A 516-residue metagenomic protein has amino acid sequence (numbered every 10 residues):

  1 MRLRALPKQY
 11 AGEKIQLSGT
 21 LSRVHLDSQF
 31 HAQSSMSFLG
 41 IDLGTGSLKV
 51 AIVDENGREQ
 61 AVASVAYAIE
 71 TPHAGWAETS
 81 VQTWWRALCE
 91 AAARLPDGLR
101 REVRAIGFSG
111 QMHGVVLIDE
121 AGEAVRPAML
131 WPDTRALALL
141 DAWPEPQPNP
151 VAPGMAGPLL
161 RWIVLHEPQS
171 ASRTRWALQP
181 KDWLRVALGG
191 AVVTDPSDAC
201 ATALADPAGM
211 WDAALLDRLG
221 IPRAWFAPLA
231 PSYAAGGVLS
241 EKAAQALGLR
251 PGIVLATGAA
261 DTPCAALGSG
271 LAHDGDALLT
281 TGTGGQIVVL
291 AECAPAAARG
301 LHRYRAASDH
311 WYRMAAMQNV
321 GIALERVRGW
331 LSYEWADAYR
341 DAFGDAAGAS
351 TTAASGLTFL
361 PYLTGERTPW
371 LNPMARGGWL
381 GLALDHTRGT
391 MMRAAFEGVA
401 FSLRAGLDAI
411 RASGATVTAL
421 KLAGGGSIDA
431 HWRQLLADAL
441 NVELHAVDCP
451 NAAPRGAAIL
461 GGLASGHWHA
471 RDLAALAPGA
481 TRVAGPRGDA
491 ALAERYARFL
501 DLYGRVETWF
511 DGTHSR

Functional and structural regions predicted by a protein language model:
K8, Q16, L21-V125, R173-T174 (+6 more regions): N-terminal glycine/serine-rich phosphate-binding loop of ATP-dependent small-molecule kinases, especially carbohydrate
L39-G40, L137-V193, D198, A203-A213 (+3 more regions): Active-site core segments that coordinate phosphate-bearing ligands/cofactors across diverse enzyme families
V50-I52, G57, I106, D133 (+3 more regions): Conserved small-residue
D97-W131, A152-P153, R185-D206, P228-P231 (+1 more regions): Short beta-strand-loop/turn "lid" adjacent to the catalytic site in phosphate-handling enzymes
L99-E102, G220, W225, T416: Short loop/turn motifs at secondary-structure junctions
